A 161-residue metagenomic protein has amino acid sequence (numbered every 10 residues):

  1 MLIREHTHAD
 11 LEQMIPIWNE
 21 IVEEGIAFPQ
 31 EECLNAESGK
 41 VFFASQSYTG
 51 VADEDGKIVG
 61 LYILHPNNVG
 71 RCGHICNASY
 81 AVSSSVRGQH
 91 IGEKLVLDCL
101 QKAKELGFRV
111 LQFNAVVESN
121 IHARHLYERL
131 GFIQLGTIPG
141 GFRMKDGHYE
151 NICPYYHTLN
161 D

Functional and structural regions predicted by a protein language model:
M1-M14: A short beta-loop-alpha structural element at the N-terminal edge of CoA-dependent acyl/N-acetyltransferase catalytic
H8, A27-S85, V96-L97, K102 (+1 more regions): Acetyl-CoA-dependent GNAT
P16-E32: Helix-loop element at the rim of GNAT/NAT acetyltransferase active sites that forms part of the acceptor-substrate
Y80, I138, K145-D161: Terminal substrate-recognition subdomain of acyl/acetyltransferases
R87, F113-A123, G141-D146: Conserved beta-strand-loop-alpha-helix junction that forms the acyl-donor binding cleft
H90: Conserved G/P- and acidic residue-centered "switch" motifs that form tight phosphate/ATP-binding loops in soluble
A103-V116: Conserved GNAT acetyl-CoA-binding A-motif
Y127, F132, Y155: Conserved active-site tyrosine of GNAT-family acetyltransferases
